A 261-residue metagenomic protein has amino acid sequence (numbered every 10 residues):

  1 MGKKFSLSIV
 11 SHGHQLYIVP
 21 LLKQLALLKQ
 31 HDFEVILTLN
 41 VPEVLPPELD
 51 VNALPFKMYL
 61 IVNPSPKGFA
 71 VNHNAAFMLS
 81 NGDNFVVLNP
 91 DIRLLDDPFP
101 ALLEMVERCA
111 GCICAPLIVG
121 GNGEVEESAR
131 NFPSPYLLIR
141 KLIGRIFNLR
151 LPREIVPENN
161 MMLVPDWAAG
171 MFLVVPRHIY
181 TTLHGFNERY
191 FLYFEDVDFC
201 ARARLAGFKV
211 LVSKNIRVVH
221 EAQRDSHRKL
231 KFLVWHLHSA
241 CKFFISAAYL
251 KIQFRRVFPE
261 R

Functional and structural regions predicted by a protein language model:
H14-L28: Short, well-formed alpha-helical segments that are part of the catalytic scaffolds of diverse glycosyltransferases
D32-E43, I61-N63: Short beta-strand/loop segment that forms part of the nucleotide-sugar
P64-S80: Glycine-rich, basic loop-to-helix element that forms the pyrophosphate-binding segment of sugar-nucleotide handling
F85: Short aromatic/hydrophobic "clamp" motif used to bind/position activated sugar donors
D97-S128: Conserved donor NDP-sugar-binding/catalytic core segment of glycosyltransferases
P133-P165: Short, flexible, basic/aromatic active-site loop/helix in glycosyltransferases
N160, D166-R217: A short, conserved alpha-helix in the catalytic core of glycosyltransferases
A201, L205-R261: Active-site-adjacent helix/loop segment of glycosyltransferases that harbors family-specific signature motifs
